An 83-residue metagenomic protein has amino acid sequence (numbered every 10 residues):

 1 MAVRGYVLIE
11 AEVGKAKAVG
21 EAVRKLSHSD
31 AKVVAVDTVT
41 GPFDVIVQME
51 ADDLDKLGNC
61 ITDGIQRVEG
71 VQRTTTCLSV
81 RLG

Functional and structural regions predicted by a protein language model:
M1-G83: A compositional/biophysical signature of low hydrophobicity enriched in polar/charged and small residues
